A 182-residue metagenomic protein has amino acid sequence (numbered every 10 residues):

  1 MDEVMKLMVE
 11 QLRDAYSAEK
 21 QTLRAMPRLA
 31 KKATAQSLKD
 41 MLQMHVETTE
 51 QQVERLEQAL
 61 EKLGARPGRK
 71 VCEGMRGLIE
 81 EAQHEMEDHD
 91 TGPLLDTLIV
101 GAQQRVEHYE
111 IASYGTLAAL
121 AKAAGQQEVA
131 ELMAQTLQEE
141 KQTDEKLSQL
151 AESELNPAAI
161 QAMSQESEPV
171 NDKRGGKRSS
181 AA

Functional and structural regions predicted by a protein language model:
M1-A182: Amphipathic alpha-helical hairpins
